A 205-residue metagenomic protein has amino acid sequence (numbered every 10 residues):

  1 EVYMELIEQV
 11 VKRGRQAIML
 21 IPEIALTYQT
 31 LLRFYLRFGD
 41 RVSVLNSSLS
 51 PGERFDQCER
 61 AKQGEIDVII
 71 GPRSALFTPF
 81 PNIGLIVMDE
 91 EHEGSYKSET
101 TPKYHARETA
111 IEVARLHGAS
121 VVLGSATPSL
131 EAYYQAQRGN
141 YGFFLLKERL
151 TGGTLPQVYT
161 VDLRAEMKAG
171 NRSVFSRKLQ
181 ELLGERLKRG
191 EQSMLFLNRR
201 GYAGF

Functional and structural regions predicted by a protein language model:
V2, Q9-L36, E53: Conserved Walker A/P-loop ATP-binding site and its immediately adjacent core in helicase/helicase-like ATPase domains
Q9-R13, Y35-R37, R60-Q63, F77-F80 (+3 more regions): Conserved catalytic network of the ASCE P-loop NTPase/AAA+ motor domain
R15-E23, L45, Q192-N198: Conserved RecA-like ASCE P-loop NTPase motor core of nucleic-acid helicases/translocases
L32-I69, F80-I83: Conserved motor-coupling elements within RecA-like helicase/translocase cores
V42-P51, E93-Y104, A165-S173: Flexible beta-alpha connector loops of hexameric P-loop NTPases
R60-I69, R73-V122: SF2 helicase catalytic motif II
R107-F205: Conserved interdomain linker/interface between the two RecA-like ATPase lobes of SF2 helicase motors
